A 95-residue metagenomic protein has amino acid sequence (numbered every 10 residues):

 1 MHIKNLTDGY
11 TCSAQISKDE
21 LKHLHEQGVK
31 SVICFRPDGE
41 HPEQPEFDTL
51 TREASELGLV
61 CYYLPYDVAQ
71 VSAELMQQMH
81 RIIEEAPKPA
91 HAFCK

Functional and structural regions predicted by a protein language model:
M1-H91: Cys-dependent protein tyrosine phosphatase-like superfamily
C94: Short cysteine clusters
